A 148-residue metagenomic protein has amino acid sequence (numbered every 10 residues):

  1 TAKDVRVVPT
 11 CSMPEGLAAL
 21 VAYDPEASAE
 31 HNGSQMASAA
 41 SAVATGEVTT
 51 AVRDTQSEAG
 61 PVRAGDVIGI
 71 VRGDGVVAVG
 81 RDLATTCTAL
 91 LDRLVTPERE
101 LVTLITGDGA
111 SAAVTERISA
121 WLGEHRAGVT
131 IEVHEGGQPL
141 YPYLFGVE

Functional and structural regions predicted by a protein language model:
T1-E148: N-terminal loops that bind phosphate or other acidic moieties and the adjacent beta-alpha structural core
